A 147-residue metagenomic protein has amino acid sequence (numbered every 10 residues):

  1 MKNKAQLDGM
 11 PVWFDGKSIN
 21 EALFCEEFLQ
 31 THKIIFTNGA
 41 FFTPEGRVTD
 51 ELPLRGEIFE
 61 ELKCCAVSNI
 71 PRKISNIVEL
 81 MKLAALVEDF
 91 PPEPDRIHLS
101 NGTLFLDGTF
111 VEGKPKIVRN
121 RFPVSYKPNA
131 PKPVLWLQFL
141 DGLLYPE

Functional and structural regions predicted by a protein language model:
M1-L7, A40-N69: Short, small/acidic-rich helices and loops at N termini and domain boundaries of DNA replication/processing enzymes
M1-N3, H32, T37, M81: Generic cytosolic/nucleocytoplasmic N-terminal low-complexity/intrinsically disordered segments
K4-Q6, S75, N129: Residue-level detector of intrinsically disordered/flexible regions characterized by low predicted structural confidence
G9-I19, L23, V67-L104: Extended, Lys/Arg-enriched charged tracts that mediate electrostatic binding to polyanionic substrates
N20-E21, L54, I58, K73 (+1 more regions): Alpha-helical structural motif
L29-P53, H98, T103-E147: P-loop NTPase catalytic core of nucleic-acid-dependent motor ATPases
L52-I58, E88-P94, F110: Short, charged low-complexity intrinsically disordered segments located at boundaries of structured domains
